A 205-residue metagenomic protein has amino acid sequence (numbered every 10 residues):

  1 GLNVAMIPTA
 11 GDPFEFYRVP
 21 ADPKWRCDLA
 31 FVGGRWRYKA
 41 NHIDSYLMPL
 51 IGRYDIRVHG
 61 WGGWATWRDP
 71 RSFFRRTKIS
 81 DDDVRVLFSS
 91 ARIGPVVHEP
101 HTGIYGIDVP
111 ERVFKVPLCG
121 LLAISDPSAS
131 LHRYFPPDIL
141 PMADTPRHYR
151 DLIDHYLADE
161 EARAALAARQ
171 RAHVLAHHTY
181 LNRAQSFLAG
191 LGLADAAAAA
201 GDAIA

Functional and structural regions predicted by a protein language model:
G1-D138: Nucleotide-sugar donor-binding catalytic core of glycosyltransferases
Y46, R112, L152, R169-Q170: Short, hydrophobic/aromatic alpha-helical segments in well-folded domains
F135, I153, A167: Short, flexible helix/strand-to-coil boundary loops that buttress conserved ligand/catalytic motifs in alpha/beta
L140-P146, Y156-E160: Conserved acidic donor-binding segment of nucleotide-sugar-dependent glycosyltransferases
Y149: Catalytic phosphate/metal-binding cores of nucleic-acid and nucleotide-processing enzymes, i.e., regions that mediate
A158-L191: A charged, aromatic-enriched C-terminal amphipathic alpha-helix characteristic of glycosyltransferases across folds
L193-A205: Non-catalytic N-terminal targeting/anchoring module and adjacent flexible stem/linker that precedes the structured
